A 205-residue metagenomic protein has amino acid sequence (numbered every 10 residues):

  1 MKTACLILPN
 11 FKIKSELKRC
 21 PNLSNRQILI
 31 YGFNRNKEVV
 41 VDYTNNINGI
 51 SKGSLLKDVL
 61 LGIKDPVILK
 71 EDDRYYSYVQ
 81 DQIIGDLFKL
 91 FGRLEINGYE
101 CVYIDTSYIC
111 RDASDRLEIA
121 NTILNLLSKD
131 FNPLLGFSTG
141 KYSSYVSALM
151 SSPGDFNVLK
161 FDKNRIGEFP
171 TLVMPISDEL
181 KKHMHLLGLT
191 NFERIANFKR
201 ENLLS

Functional and structural regions predicted by a protein language model:
M1, S24, K129-F131, D178 (+2 more regions): Short, well-ordered loop/turn elements at secondary-structure boundaries
M1-Y103, Y108-C110, S114-L117, T122-L124 (+1 more regions): Residues that scaffold, gate, or flank divalent-cation-dependent active/transport sites
K37-E38, S143-Y145, N202-L203: Flexible loop/turn segments at secondary-structure boundaries
V39, N48, S144, N164-L172: Flexible, active-site-adjacent loop/turn segments at secondary-structure boundaries
G62, D86, T122, L126 (+2 more regions): Generic, well-ordered alpha-helical scaffold segments in large soluble proteins
P66-L69, R93-I96, P133-L134, T190-E193 (+1 more regions): Short, well-structured beta-strand/strand-turn elements
S114-D155: Structured, non-catalytic alpha/beta "coupling" segments that mediate domain-domain communication and provide generic
M150-S205: Compact, charge-rich alpha-helical regulatory domains located at protein termini
